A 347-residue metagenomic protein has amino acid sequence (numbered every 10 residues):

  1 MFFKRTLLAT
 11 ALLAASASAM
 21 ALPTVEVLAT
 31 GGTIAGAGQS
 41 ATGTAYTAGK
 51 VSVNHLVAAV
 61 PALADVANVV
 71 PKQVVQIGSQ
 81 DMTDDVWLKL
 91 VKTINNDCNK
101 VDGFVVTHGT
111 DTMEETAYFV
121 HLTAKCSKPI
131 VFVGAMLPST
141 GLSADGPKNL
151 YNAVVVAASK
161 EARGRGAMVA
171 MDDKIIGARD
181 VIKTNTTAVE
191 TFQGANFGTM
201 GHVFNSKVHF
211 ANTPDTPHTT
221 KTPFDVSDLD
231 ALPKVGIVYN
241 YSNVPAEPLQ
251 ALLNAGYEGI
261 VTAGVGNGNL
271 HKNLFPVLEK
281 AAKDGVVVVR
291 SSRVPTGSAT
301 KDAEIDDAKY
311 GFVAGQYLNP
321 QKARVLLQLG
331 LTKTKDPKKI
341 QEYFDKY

Functional and structural regions predicted by a protein language model:
M1-A21: Gram-negative bacterial Sec-dependent N-terminal signal peptides
S16, N267-Y347: C-terminal non-catalytic interaction/assembly regions of soluble proteins
L22-N95, P276, K280: ATP/NTP phosphate-donor binding region
L28, S52, A58-P61, G177-T262 (+1 more regions): Accessory alpha-helical/coil subdomains and C-terminal extensions that flank or cap enzyme catalytic cores
C98-M113, A255-N267: Short acidic, glycine-rich surface-loop motifs adjacent to enzyme active sites
T107-K128, L270-E279: Short Gly/Thr/Asp-enriched flexible loops that form oxyanion-binding sites at enzyme active sites
A117-K148, V154-A158, K283-S292: Short, acidic/small-residue loops that bind anionic groups at enzyme active sites
V133-N205: Internal gly/pro-rich beta-alpha loop/helix module that stabilizes soluble enzyme cofactors or their anionic handles
